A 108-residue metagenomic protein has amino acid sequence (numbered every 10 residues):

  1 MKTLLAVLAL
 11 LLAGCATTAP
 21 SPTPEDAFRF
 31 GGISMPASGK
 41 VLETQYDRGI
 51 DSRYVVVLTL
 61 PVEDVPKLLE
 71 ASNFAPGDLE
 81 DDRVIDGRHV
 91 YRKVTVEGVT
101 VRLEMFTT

Functional and structural regions predicted by a protein language model:
M1-L8: Sec-dependent signal peptide recognition, specifically the positively charged N-region followed immediately by
A6, P24, F28, V65: Generic structural marker for isolated residues within well-ordered, non-membrane alpha-helices of soluble domains
L11-G14: C-terminal motif of bacterial Sec signal peptides marking the signal peptidase cleavage site
A16-T18: Bacterial signal peptide processing site
P24-S38: Short amphipathic alpha-helix segments
A27, S52, D86-R88: Residues that act as N-cap/strand-start positions at coil-to-secondary-structure junctions
S34-R83: Mature extracytoplasmic domains of secretory-pathway proteins
P76-T108: An acidic-aromatic pocket/loop used at catalytic or ligand-binding sites
